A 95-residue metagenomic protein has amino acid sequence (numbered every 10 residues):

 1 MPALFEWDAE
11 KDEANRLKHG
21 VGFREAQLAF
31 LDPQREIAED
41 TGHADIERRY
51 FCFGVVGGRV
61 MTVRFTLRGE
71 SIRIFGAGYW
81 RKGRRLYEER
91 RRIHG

Functional and structural regions predicted by a protein language model:
M1-G95: Ribonuclease/tRNase effector modules and their secretory precursors
